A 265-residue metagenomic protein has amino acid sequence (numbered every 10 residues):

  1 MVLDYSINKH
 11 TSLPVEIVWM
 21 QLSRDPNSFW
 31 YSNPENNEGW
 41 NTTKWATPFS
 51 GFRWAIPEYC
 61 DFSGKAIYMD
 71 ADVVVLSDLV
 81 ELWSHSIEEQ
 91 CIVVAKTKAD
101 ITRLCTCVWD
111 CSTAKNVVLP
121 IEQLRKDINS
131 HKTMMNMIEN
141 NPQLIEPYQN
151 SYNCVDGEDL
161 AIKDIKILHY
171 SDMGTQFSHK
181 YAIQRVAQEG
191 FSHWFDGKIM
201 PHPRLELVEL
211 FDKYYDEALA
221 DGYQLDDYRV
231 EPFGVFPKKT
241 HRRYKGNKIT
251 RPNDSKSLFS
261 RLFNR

Functional and structural regions predicted by a protein language model:
V2, V15, A66: Conserved nucleotide-ligand handling architecture
S6-P14: Short, acidic, metal-binding catalytic loop of nucleotide-sugar glycosyltransferases
V15-E58: Active-site-proximal specificity loops/subdomain of glycosyltransferases
W19, T113-R265: A glycosyltransferase accessory/donor-loop signature
P26-S32, L104-T106, D156-L160: Short, solvent-exposed polar/charged micro-motifs at secondary-structure junctions
G51-A99, C107-W109, T113-A114: GT-A fold catalytic core of metal-dependent nucleotide-sugar glycosyltransferases, centered on the diacidic
I56, I92, L104-V108, I145-P147 (+1 more regions): Conserved hydrophobic/aromatic beta-strand scaffold that supports enzyme active sites
I101-T102, K163: Short, solvent-exposed loop/turn segments at the edges of secondary structure
